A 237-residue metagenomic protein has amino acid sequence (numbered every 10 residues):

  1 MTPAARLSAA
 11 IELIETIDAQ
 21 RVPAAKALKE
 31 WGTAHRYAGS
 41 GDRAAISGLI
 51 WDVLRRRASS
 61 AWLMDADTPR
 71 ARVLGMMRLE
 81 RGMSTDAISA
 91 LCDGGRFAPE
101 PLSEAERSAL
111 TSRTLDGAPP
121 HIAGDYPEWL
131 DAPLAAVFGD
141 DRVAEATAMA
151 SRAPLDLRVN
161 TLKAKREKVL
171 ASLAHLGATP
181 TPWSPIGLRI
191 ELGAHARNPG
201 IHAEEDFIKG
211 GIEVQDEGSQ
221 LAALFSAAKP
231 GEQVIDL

Functional and structural regions predicted by a protein language model:
M1-A203: Class I Rossmann-like S-adenosyl-L-methionine
H202-V214: Class I SAM-dependent methyltransferase Rossmann-like catalytic core, especially the SAM/SAH-binding loop
E204-E205, L224-P230: Glycine-rich helix-loop-beta junction characteristic of Rossmann-like nucleotide cofactor-binding loops
K209, A223, V234: Active-site lining segments that contact anionic ligands and/or coordinate catalytic metals
Q215-E217, L237: Generic beta-strand/beta-sheet core signal
G231-L237: Conserved class I S-adenosyl-L-methionine
